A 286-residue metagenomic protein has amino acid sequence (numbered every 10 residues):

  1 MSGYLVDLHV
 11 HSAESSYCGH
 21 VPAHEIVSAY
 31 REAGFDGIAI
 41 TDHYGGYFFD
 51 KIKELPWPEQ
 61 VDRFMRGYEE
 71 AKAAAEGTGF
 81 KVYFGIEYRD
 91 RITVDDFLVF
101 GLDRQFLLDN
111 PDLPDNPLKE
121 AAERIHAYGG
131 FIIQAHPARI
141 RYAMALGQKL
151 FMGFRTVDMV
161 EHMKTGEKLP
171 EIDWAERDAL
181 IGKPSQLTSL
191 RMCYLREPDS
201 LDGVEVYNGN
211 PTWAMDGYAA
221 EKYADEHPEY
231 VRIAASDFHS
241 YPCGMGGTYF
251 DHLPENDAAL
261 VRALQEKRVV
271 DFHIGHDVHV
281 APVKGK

Functional and structural regions predicted by a protein language model:
M1-R91, D115, S240-P242: An N-terminally biased module of ancient metal coordination in phosphate/nucleic-acid-related enzymes
M1-S16, H20-A29, I92-L108, E123 (+2 more regions): Charged catalytic cores and adjacent phosphate/nucleic-acid-binding surfaces used for phosphate/nucleic-acid chemistry
R31, E69-E76, K119-I133, A220-P228: Surface-exposed amphipathic alpha-helices with a cationic face
A39-I40, I133-Q134, E205: Conserved beta-strand positions in the central sheet of alpha/beta enzyme cores
G85-E87, A135, A235: Conserved beta-strand termini and adjacent loop/short-helix elements that scaffold enzyme active sites in alpha/beta
P111-E120: Active-site substrate-binding loop(s) of clan PA
P137-I140: Extracellular glycoside hydrolase catalytic/binding regions
